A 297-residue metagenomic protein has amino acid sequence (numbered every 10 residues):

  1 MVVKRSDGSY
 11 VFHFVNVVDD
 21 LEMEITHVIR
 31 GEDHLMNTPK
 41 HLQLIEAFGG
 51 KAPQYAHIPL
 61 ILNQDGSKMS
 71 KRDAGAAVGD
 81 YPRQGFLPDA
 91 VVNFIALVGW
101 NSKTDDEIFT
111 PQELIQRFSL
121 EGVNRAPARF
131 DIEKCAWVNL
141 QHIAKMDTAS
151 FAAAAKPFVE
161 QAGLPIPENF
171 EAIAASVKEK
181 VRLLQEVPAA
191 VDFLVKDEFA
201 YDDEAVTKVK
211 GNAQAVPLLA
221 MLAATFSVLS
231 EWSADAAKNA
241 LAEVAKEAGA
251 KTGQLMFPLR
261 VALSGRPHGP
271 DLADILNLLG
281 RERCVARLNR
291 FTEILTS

Functional and structural regions predicted by a protein language model:
M1-H57, L62-M69, A77, S102: Active-site cores that bind ATP or allylic diphosphates and position pyrophosphate for catalysis
D20, H41, G66, V91 (+3 more regions): Residue-level signal for inorganic ion chemistry
M23, G99-T104, A144-T148, Q185 (+1 more regions): Short helix-capping/linker segments at secondary-structure and domain boundaries
D73, A77-A162: A conserved active-site cap/scaffold subdomain adjacent to cofactor or substrate pockets
Y81-D89, R125-D131, P165-I173, K246-Q254 (+1 more regions): Structural motif
I95, V138-N139, A174-V181, M256-L263 (+1 more regions): Short alpha-helical scaffolding segments that buttress acidic/His motifs in well-ordered protein cores
T148-A248: Small-residue-rich helix-loop
D235-L295: Charged substrate- and nucleic-acid-binding regions of tRNA-handling and nucleotidyl-transfer enzymes, centered on
